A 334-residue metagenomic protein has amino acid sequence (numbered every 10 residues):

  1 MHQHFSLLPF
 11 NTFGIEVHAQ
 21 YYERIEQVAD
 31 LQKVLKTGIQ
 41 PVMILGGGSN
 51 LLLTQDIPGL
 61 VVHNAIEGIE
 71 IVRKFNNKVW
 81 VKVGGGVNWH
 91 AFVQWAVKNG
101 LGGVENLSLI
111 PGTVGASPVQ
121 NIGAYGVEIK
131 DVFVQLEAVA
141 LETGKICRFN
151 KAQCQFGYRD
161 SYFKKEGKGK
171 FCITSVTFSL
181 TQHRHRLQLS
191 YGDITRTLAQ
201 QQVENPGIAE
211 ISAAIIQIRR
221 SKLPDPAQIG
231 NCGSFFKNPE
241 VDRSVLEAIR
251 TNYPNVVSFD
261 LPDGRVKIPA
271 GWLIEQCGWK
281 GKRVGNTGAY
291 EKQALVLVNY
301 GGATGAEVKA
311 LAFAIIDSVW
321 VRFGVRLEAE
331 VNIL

Functional and structural regions predicted by a protein language model:
M1-T143: Anion-binding (especially nucleotide phosphate/pyrophosphate-binding) glycine-rich loop and adjoining beta-alpha core
H2-Q3, L8-I15, L51, I146-L297 (+2 more regions): Phosphate/pyrophosphate- and phosphate-bearing ligand-binding catalytic cores of soluble enzymes
L101, G305-V308: Beta-rich strand-turn-strand
I315: Phosphate/pyrophosphate-binding loops and the adjoining catalytic core of nucleotide-dependent enzymes
